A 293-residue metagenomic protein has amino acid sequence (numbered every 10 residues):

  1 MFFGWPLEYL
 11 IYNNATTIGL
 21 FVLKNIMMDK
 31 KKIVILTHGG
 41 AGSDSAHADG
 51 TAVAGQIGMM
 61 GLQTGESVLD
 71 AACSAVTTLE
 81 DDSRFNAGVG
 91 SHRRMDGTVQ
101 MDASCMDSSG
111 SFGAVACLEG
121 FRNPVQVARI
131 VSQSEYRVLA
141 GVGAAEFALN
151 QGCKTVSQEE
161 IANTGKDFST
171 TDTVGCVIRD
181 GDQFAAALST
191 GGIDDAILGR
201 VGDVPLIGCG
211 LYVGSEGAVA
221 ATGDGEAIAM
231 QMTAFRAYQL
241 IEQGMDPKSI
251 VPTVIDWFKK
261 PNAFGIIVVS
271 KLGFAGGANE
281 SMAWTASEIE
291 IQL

Functional and structural regions predicted by a protein language model:
I11-M27: Short, Lys/Arg-enriched N-terminal segments with co-localized hydrophobic residues within the first ~10-30 amino acids
M27-L293: Alpha/propeptide regions of enzymes that mature by internal proteolysis
